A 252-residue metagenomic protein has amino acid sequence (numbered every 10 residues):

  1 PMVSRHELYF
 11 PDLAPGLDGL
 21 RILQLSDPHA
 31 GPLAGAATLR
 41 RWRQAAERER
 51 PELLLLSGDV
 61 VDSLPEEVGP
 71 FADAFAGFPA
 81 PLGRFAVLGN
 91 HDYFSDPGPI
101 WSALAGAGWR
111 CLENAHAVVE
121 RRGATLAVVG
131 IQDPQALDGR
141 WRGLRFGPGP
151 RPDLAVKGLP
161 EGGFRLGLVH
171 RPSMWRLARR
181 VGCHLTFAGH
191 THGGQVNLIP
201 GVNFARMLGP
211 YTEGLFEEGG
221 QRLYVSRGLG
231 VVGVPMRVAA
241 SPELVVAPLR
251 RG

Functional and structural regions predicted by a protein language model:
P1-P11: N-terminal membrane-anchoring alpha-helices
L13-G252: Soluble catalytic domains of enzymes that build or remodel membrane lipids, polysaccharides, and related
